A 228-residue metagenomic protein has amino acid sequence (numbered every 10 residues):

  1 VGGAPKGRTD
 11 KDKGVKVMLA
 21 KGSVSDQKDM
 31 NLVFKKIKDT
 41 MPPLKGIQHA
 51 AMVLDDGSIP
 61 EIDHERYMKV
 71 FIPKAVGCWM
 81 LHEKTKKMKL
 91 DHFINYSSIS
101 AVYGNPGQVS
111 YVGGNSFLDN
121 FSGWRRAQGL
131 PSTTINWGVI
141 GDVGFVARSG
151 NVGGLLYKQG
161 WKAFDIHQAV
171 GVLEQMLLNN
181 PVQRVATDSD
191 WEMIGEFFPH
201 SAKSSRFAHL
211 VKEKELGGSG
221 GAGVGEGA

Functional and structural regions predicted by a protein language model:
V1-A228: 4′-phosphopantetheine-dependent carrier domains
